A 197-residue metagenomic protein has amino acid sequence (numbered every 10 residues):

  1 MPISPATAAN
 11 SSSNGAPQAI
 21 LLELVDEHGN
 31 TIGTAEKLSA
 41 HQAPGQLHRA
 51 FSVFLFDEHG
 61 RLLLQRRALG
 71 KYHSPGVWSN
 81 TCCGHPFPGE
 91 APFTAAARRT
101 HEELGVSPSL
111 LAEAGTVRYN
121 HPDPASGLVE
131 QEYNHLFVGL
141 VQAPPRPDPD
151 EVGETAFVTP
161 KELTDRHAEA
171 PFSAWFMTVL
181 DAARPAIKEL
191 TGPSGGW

Functional and structural regions predicted by a protein language model:
P2-A8, E36-S39, G76, G115-P124 (+1 more regions): Nudix hydrolase/Nudix homology domain
I3-S52, F56-E58: Acidic, metal-coordinating catalytic segment for phosphate/diphosphate chemistry, firing primarily on the Nudix
L22, R61-L62, T155-A156: A residue-level structural signature of the nucleotidyltransferase/glycosyltransferase Rossmann-like core
T31-T34, G60-R66, P144-D148: Short, well-ordered strand-loop elements centered on a beta-strand within folded domains, enriched for acidic residues
A50-C82: A glycine-rich, hydrophobic loop/mini-helix early in the fold
V53, C82, E113, H135-F137: A structural signal for short, well-ordered beta-strand segments
L63-L64, T81-A114: The catalytic Nudix box helix
L69-K71, H85, R118-N120: Short, catalytically relevant binding-site loops at active-site mouths
